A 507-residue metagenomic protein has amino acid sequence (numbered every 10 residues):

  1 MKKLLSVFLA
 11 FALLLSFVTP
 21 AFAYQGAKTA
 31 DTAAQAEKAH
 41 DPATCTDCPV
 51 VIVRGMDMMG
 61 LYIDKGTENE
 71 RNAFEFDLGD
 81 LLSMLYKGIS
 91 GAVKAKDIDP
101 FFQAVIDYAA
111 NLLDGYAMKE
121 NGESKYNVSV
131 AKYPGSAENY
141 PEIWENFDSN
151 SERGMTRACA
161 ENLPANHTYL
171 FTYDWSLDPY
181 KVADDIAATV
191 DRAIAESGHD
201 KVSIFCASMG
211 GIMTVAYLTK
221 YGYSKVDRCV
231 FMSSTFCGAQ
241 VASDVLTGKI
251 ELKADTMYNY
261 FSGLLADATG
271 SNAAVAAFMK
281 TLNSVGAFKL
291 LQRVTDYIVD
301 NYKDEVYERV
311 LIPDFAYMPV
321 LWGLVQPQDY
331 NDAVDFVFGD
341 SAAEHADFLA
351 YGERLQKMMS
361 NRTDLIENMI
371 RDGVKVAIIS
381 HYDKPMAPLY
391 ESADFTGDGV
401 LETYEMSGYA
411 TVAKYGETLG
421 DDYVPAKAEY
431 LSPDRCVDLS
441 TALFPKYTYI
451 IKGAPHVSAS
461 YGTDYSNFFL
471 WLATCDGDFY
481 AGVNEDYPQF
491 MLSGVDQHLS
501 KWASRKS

Functional and structural regions predicted by a protein language model:
M1, L78-L85, I89, V105 (+14 more regions): Generic structural signal of hydrophobic/aromatic residues within well-ordered alpha-helices of folded domains
K2-A23: Sec-dependent N-terminal signal peptides of Gram-positive bacterial secreted proteins and lipoproteins
S6, T44, R354-K357: Residue-level detector of transmembrane insertion/anchoring sites
L9, A30-A39, M358-M369: Short alpha-helical segments and helix-capping/turn motifs at coil-helix boundaries
L14, Y223-S224, V376: A general structural signal for well-ordered secondary-structure junctions
G26-F205, G211-G263, P385, S392-S507: N-terminal non-catalytic accessory region
N166-Y173, L177-Y180, D304-F395, E417-T418 (+1 more regions): Alpha/beta-hydrolase fold catalytic core
K253-A343: Alpha/beta-hydrolase-fold enzymes
